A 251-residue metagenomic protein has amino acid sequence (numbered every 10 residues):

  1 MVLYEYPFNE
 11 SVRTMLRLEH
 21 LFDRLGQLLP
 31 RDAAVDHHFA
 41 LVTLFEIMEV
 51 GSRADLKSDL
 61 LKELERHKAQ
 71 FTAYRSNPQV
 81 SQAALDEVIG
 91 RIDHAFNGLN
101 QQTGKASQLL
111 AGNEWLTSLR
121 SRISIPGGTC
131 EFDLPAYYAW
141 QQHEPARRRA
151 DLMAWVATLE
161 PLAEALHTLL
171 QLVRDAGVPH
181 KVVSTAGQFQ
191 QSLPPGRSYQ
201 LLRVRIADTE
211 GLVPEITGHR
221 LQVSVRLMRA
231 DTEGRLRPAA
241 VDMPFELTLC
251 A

Functional and structural regions predicted by a protein language model:
V2-K62: N-terminal ordered "arm"
E5, N9, G51, Q79 (+2 more regions): Generic amphipathic alpha-helical segments used as scaffolds and interaction surfaces in large, multi-domain proteins
E10-R13, R17-H20, R24, F39-V42 (+7 more regions): Charged, amphipathic alpha-helical oligomerization/scaffolding segments
A34-H37, Q82, L152: Conserved phosphate/pyrophosphate-binding and hydrolysis machinery centered on Walker-type P-loop NTPases, extending
S52-W115: Hydrophobic/aromatic-rich structural module bridging two neighboring secondary-structure elements via a short loop
A95-Q200: Charged, well-structured binding/catalytic surfaces in domain cores that contact anionic ligands
S198-A251: Extended, charged low-complexity segments that frequently continue into or abut oligomerization scaffolds
